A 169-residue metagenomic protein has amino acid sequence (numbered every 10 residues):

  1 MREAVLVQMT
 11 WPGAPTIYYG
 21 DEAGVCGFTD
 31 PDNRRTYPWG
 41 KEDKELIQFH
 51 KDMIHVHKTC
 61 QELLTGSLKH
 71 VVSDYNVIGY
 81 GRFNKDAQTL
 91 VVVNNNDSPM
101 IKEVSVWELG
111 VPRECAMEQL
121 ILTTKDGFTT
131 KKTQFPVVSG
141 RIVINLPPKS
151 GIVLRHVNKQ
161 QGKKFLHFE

Functional and structural regions predicted by a protein language model:
V5-K44: Aromatic/acidic polysaccharide-binding cleft in carbohydrate-active enzymes
V5-Q8, V25, Y75-N84, V143: Short, surface-exposed beta-strand/loop micro-motifs that present aromatic residues
Q8, G20-E22, M53, L90 (+2 more regions): Conserved, mostly hydrophobic/aromatic
E22-V25, K85-A87, N95-S98, G151 (+1 more regions): Short, solvent-exposed loop/turn segments at secondary-structure junctions
Y37-S73, V153: Aromatic- and carboxylate-lined catalytic core of secreted/periplasmic carbohydrate-active enzymes
V71-V111: Carbohydrate-binding surface patches
E118-S139: Solvent-exposed beta-strand/loop surfaces of large extracellular or lumenal domains
T133-E169: C-terminal beta-strand-rich structural cap/linker in extracellular carbohydrate-active enzymes
